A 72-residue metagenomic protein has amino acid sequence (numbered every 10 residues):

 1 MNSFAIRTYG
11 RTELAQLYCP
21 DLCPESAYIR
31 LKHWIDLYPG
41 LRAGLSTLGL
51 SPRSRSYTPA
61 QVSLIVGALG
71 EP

Functional and structural regions predicted by a protein language model:
M1-A5, Y9, K32-P39: Membrane-targeting and insertion segments and their boundary/processing signals
S3-L22: Polyanion-binding surface elements
E13, R30, Q61: Ca2+-coordinating acidic residues in Ca2+-binding motifs
Y18, L31-I35, I65, L69: Amphipathic alpha-helical interface segments used for dimerization/assembly
D21-S56: Major-groove DNA-recognition helix of helix-turn-helix-type DNA-binding domains
R55-P72: A short, Lys/Arg-enriched interface patch at domain edges and termini
